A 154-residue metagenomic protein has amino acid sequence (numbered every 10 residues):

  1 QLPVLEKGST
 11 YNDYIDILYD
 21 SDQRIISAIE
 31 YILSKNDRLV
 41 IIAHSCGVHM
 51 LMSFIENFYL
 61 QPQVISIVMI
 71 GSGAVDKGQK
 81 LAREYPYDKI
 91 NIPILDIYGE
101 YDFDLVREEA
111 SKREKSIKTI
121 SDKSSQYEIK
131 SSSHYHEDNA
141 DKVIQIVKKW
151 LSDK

Functional and structural regions predicted by a protein language model:
Q1-S34: Serine-hydrolase catalytic machinery in alpha/beta-hydrolase-like enzymes
E6-G8, M50-M52, D76-L81, D104-R107 (+1 more regions): Extracytoplasmic/secreted cell-surface and envelope-processing proteins
I32-D37, K154: Glycine-rich phosphate-binding loop signature in dinucleotide/nucleotide-binding domains
D37-R38, I92: Short coil/turn segments at beta-strand junctions that form active-site/ligand-binding loops
I42-L51: Gly/Ala-rich beta-loop-alpha elbow adjacent to hydrolase catalytic centers
S53-I65: Conserved hydrolase catalytic core segment
S66, G71-S125: The feature captures the conserved acid-bearing segment of alpha/beta-hydrolase catalytic domains
D122-K154: C-terminal catalytic histidine-bearing segment of alpha/beta-hydrolase fold enzymes
